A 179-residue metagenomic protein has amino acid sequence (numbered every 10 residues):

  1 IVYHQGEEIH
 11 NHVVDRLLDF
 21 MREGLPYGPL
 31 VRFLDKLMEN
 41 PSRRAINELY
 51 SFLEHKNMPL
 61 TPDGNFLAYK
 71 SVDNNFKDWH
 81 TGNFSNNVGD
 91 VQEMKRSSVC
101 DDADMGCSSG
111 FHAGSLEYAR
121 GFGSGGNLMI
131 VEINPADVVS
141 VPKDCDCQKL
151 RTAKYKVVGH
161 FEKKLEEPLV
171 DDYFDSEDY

Functional and structural regions predicted by a protein language model:
I1-E7: N-terminal accessory interaction module
E7-G106: ADP-ribose/NAD+-binding catalytic cleft of ART/PARP-like enzymes
L60, M94-L165: ADP-ribosyltransferase catalytic core
L169: Basic- and aromatic-enriched surface patches that contact anionic nucleotides/nucleic acids
F174-Y179: Long, compositionally biased intrinsically disordered regions
